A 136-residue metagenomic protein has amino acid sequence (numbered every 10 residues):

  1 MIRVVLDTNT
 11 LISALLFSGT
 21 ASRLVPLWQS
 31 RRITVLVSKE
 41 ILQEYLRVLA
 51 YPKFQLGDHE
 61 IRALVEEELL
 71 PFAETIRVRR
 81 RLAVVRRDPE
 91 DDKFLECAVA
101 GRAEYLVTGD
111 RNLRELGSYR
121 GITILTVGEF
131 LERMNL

Functional and structural regions predicted by a protein language model:
M1-G19: Metal-dependent nucleic-acid phosphoesterase active-site entry motif
L6, S18, S22-P52: PIN/NYN-family metal-dependent endoribonuclease catalytic core
D7-T8, V37-S38, G109-D110, T126-V127: A secondary-structure boundary/capping signal
G19, L36, L56-E60, V85 (+2 more regions): Residues at secondary-structure transition points
R47, E66-R77: Active-site helical microenvironments for divalent-metal-assisted chemistry
F72-L106: Active-site neighborhoods of divalent-metal-dependent phosphate/nucleic-acid chemistry enzymes
V85, D92, G101-Y105, R111-L136: Acidic, PIN/NYN-like endoribonuclease modules and their adjacent C-terminal/linker elements
